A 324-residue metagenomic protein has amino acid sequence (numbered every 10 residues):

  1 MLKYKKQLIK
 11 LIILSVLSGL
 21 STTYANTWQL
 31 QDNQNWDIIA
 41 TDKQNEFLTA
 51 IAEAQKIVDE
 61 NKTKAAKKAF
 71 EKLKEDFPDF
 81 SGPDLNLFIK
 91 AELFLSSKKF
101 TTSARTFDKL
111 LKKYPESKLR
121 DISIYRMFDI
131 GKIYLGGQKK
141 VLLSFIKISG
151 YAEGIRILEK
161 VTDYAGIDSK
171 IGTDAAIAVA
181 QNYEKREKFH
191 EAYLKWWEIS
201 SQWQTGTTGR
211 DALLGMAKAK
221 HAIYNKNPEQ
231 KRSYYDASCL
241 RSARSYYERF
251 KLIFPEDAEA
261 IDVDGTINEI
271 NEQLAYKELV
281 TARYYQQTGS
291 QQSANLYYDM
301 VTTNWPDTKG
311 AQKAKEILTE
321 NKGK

Functional and structural regions predicted by a protein language model:
M1-K6: N-terminal secretory signal peptides that target proteins for export/translocation
K10-G19: Bacterial N-terminal signal peptides
Y24-K324: Acidic, polar-rich low-complexity tracts and alpha-helical solenoid repeat scaffolds
